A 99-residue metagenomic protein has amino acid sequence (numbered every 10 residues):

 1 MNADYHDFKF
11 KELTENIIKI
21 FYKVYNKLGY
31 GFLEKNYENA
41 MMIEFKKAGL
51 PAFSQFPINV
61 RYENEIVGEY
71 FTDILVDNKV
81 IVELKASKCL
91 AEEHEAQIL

Functional and structural regions predicted by a protein language model:
M1-D7: Short, low-complexity, charge-dense intrinsically disordered segments
F10-I18, Y30, E34, E38 (+1 more regions): Nuclease catalytic cores
I20-V24, E44, A48: Generic non-transmembrane alpha-helical segments
G29, A52, I74-L90: Conserved catalytic cores of phosphodiester-cleaving nucleases, focusing on short active-site segments
F32, K47, I66, E95-I98: Nucleic-acid endonuclease domains
K46-N64: A short acidic/basic microdomain associated with nuclease active sites
E69-F71: N-terminal, polar/charged subdomain of small-to-medium soluble alpha/beta proteins
S87-L99: Short, charged, amphipathic alpha-helix that recurs within catalytic cores of restriction-modification and other
